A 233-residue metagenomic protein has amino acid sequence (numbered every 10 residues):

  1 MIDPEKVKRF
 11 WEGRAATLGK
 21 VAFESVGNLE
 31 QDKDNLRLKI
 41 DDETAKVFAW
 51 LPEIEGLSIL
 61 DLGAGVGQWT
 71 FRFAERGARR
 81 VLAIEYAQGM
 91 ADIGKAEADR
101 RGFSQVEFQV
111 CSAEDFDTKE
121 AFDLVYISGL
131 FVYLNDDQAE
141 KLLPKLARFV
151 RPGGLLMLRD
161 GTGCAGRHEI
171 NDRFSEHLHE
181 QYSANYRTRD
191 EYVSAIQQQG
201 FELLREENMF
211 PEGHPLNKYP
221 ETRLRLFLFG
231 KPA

Functional and structural regions predicted by a protein language model:
M1-E55, L62, V66-G102, Q109-D117 (+3 more regions): Class I (Rossmann-like) S-adenosyl-L-methionine-dependent methyltransferase catalytic domain, capturing the SAM-binding
Y126: A conserved beta-strand element that flanks and buttresses the S-adenosyl-L-methionine
G129-Y133: Short catalytic micro-motifs in class I SAM-dependent methyltransferases
